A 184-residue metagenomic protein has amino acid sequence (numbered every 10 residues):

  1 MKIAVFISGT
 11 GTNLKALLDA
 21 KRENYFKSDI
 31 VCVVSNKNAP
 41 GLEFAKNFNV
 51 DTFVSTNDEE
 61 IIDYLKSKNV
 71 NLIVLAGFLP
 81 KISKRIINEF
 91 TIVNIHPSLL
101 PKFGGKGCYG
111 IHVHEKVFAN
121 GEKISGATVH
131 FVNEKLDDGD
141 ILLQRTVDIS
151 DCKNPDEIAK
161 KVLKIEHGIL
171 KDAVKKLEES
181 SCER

Functional and structural regions predicted by a protein language model:
M1-R184: One-carbon transfer enzymes
